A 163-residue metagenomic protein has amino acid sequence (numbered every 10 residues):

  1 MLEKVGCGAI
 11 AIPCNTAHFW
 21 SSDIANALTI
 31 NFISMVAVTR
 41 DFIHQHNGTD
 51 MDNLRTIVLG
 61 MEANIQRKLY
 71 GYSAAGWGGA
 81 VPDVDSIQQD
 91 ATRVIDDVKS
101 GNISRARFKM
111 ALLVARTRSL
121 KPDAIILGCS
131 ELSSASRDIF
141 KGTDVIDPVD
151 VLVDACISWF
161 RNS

Functional and structural regions predicted by a protein language model:
M1-S163: Non-catalytic structural scaffold of enzyme domains
